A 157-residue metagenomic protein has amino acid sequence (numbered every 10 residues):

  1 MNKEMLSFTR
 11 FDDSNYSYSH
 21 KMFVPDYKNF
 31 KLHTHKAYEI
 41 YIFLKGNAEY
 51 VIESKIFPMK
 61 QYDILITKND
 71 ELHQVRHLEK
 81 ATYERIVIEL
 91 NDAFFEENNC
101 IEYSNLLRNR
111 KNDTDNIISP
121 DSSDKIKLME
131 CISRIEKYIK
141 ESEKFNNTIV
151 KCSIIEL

Functional and structural regions predicted by a protein language model:
M1-K60, I64, E71, Y103-L106 (+1 more regions): Generic protein-terminus/edge-of-domain signal
N2-S19, Q74-I139: A hydrophobic/aromatic-rich effector-binding and dimerization subdomain of bacterial HTH-type transcriptional regulators
E39, R85-V87, I149: Broad gene-expression machinery/nucleic-acid interaction feature
E39-I42, K127-R134, S153, L157: Amphipathic, well-ordered alpha-helical segments in soluble domains
I52, R76, E143-K144: A generic structural signal for short coil/turn motifs at secondary-structure boundaries
T67-K68, L90: A conserved hydrophobic position in a structured secondary element of the catalytic/binding core that shapes
S123-I126, I139-E156: All-alpha amphipathic helical-bundle segments outside canonical DNA-binding/catalytic cores that form hydrophobic
